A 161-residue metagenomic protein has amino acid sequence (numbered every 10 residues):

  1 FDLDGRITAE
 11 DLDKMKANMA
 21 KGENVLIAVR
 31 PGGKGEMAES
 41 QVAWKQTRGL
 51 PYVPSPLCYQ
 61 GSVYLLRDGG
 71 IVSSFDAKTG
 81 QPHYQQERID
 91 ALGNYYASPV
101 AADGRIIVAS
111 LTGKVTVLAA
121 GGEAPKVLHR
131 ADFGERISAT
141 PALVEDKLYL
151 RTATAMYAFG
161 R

Functional and structural regions predicted by a protein language model:
F1-R161: Noncatalytic, solvent-exposed loop/strand surfaces of beta-propeller-type extracellular/periplasmic domains
